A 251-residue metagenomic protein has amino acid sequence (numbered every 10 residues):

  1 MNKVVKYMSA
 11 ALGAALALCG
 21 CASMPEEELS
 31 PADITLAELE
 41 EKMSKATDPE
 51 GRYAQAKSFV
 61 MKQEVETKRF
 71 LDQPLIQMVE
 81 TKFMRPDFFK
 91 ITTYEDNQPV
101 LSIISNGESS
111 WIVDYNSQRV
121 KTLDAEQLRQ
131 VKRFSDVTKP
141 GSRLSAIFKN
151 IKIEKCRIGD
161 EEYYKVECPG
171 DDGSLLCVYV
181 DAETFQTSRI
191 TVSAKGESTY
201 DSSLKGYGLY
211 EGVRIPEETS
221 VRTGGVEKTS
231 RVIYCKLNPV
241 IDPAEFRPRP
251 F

Functional and structural regions predicted by a protein language model:
M1-A11: Bacterial N-terminal signal peptides that target proteins for export
L18-G20: C-terminal motif of bacterial Sec signal peptides marking the signal peptidase cleavage site
M24-E27, P31, L36-Q118: N-terminal mature ectodomain segment of secretory-pathway/periplasmic proteins
P25-E38, S109-S174, A194, S198 (+1 more regions): Flexible, processing/modification-adjacent segments and terminal tails in exported/periplasmic/extracellular proteins
A46-T47, I76-Q77, K149-K152, S202-S203: Short structured motifs
T67-K68, E154-C156, Y207: Short, solvent-exposed loop/turn elements at beta->coil junctions and helix N-caps that rim active or binding pockets
D96, D160-R249: Gly/Pro-enriched, hydrophobic low-complexity segments that function as extracytoplasmic propeptides/linkers
